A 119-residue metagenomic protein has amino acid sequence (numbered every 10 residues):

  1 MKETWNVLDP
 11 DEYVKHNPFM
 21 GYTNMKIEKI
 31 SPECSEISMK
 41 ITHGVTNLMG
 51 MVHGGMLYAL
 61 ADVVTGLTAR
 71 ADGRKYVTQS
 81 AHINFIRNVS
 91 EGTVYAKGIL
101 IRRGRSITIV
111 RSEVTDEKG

Functional and structural regions predicted by a protein language model:
M1-K118: Terminal targeting signals and extreme-terminal segments of soluble enzymes
